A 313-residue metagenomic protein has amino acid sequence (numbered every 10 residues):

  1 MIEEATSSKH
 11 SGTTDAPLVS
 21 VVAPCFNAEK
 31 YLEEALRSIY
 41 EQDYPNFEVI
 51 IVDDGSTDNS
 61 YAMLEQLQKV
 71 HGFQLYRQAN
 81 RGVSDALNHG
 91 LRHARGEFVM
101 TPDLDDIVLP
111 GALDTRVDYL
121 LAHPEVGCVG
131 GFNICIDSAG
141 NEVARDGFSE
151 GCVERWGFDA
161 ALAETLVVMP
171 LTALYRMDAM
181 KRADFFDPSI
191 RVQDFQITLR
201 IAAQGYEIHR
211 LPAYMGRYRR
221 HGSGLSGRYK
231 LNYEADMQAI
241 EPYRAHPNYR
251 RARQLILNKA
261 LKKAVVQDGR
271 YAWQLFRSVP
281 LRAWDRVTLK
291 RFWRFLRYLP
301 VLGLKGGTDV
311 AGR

Functional and structural regions predicted by a protein language model:
I2-T13, Q196, I208, R217-R313: C-terminal subregions of glycosyltransferases and related glycan-biosynthesis enzymes
A16-V19, Y40-I51, N59, H71-Q74: Short loop->beta transition adjacent to catalytic acidic/histidine clusters or analogous donor-positioning motifs
V19-Y31, A35, Q42, V52: A conserved hydrophobic helix/loop-capping motif in glycosyltransferases and polysaccharide synthases
D53-A62, D103: A conserved acidic beta->alpha catalytic loop
Q78-A94: Glycine-rich, basic loop-to-helix element that forms the pyrophosphate-binding segment of sugar-nucleotide handling
V99: Short aromatic/hydrophobic "clamp" motif used to bind/position activated sugar donors
G111-V143: Conserved donor NDP-sugar-binding/catalytic core segment of glycosyltransferases
E150-N232: Conserved nucleotide-sugar donor-binding catalytic segment
